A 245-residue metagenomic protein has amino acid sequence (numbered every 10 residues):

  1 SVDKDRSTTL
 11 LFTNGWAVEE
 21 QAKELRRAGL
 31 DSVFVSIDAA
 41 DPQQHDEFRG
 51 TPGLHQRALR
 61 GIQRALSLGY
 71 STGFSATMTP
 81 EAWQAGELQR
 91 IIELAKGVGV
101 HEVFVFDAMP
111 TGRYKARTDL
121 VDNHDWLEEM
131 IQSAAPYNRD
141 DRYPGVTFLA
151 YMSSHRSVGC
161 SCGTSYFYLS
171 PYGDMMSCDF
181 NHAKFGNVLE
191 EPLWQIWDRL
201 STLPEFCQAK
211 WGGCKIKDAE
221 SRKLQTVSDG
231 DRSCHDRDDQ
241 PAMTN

Functional and structural regions predicted by a protein language model:
S1-I37: Conserved SAM/AdoMet-binding glycine-rich loop
F12-N14, S75, D238, T244-N245: Structural motif
E24, A28, S36-D38, Q43 (+2 more regions): Radical SAM enzyme [4Fe-4S]-AdoMet core and its adjacent flexible, acidic and glycine-rich loops/tails across
C160-T164, H182: Short, small/polar residue-rich loop motifs at catalytic or cofactor-binding pockets
M175, D179-N245: Flexible mid-to-C-terminal extensions adjoining Fe-S/redox cofactors in radical SAM and related proteins
